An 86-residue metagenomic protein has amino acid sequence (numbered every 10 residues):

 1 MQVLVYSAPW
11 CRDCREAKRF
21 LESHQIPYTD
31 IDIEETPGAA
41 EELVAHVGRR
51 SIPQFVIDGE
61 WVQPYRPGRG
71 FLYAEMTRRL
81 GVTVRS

Functional and structural regions predicted by a protein language model:
M1-P27: Local sequence-structure signature of Cys/Sec-based thiol-disulfide redox active-site neighborhoods
A8, D13, A39-L43, V47-G48: Accessory recognition modules or surfaces
R12, E34, Q63: Nucleotide phosphate-binding site architecture
H24, H46-V47, L80: Residues at alpha-helix termini
I26-A40, R49: Thiol-based oxidoreductase modules, predominantly thioredoxin-like and allied folds used for disulfide exchange
V47-I57: Structural micro-motif
I57-S86: Non-catalytic, surface beta->alpha helical segment in thiol-disulfide oxidoreductase systems
